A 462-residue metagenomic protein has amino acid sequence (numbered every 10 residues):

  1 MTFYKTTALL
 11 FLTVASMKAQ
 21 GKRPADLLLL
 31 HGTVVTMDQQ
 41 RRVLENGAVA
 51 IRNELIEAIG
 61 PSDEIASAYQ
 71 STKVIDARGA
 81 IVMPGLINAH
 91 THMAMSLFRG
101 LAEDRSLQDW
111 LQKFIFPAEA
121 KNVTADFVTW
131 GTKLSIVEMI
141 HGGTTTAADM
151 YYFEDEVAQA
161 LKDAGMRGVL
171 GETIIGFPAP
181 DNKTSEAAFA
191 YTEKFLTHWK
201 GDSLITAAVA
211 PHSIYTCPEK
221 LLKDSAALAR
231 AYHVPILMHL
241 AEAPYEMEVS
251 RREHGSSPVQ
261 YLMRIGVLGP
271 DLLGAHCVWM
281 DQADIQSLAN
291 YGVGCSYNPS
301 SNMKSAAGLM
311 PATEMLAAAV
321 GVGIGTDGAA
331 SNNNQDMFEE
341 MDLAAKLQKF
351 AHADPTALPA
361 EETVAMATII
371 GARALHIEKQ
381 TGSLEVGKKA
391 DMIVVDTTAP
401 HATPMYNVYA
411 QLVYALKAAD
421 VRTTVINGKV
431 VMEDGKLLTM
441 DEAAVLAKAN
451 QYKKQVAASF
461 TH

Functional and structural regions predicted by a protein language model:
F3-T13, M17-G47, R52-E57, S62 (+2 more regions): Active-site microenvironment of metallo-dependent hydrolases
Q20, E156-V278, A283: Metal-coordinating catalytic core of metallo-dependent amide/deamination hydrolases
G21-H31, A66-D109, K133-H141: Replace "His-x-His-based motif
G32, V49, E54, G79 (+16 more regions): Divalent metal-coordination and catalytic microenvironments
L97-W130, R167-E186, P244-D271, Y291-G294 (+2 more regions): Active-site gating loops and adjacent loop-to-helix segments of metal-dependent hydrolytic enzymes
R99-M166, A188-G201, N450-A458: Alpha-helical scaffold segments that flank or form the walls of functional sites
R264-D271, T313-A399, V413-K417: His/Asp/Glu-enriched, well-ordered alpha-helical/loop segment that forms or immediately abuts the divalent-metal
M280, D284-V293, N298-K304, A312: Long hydrophobic segments that form regular secondary structure
